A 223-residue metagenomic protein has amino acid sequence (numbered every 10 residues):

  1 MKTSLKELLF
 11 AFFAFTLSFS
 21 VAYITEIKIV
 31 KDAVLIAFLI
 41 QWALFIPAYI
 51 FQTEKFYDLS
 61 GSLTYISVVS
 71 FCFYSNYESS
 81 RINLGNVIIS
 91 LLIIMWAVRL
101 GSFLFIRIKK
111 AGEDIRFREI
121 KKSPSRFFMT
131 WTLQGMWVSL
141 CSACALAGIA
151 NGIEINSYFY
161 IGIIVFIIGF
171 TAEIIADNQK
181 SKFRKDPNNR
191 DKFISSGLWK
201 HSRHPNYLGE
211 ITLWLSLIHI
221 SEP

Functional and structural regions predicted by a protein language model:
M1, F19-E26, P47-I50: Short juxtamembrane and helix-loop transition motifs at transmembrane-helix boundaries in membrane proteins
M1-F12: N-terminal membrane topogenic signal
F15, G61-F73, K122-R126, F193-K200: Small-residue-rich segments of transmembrane alpha-helices in multi-pass membrane proteins, especially helix faces
F15, I36-A48, T64-F71, V98-G101: Central hydrophobic cores of alpha-helical transmembrane segments in multi-pass inner-membrane proteins across all
S18-L35, V68-L91, S142-G162, S221: Helix-coil boundary and interhelical linker segments in multi-pass alpha-helical membrane proteins
Y49-Y57: Membrane-helix interface "capping/anchor" motifs
I88-G135, S139-L215: Cytosolic-biased juxtamembrane loops and peripheral soluble domains of multi-pass membrane proteins
S216-P223: Residue-level detector of conserved catalytic or cofactor/ligand-binding positions in enzyme active sites
